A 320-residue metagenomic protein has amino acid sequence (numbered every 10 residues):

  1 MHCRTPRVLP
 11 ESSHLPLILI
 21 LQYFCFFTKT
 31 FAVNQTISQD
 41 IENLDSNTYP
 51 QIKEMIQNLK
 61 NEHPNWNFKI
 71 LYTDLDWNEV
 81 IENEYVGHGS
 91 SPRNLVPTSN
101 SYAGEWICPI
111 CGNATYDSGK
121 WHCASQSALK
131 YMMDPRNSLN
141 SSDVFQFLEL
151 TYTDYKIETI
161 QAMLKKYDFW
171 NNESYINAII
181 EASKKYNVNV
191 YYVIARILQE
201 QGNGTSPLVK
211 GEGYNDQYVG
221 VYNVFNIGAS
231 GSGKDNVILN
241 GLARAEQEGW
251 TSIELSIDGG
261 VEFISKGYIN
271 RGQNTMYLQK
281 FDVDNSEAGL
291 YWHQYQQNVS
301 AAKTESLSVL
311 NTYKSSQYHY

Functional and structural regions predicted by a protein language model:
M1, P16-Y186, I269-Y320: Cell-wall glycan-active module
S12-S13: Serine residues within intrinsically disordered or low-complexity segments
I180, N187-G204: Short, functionally critical alpha-helical segments immediately adjacent to catalytic or ligand/cofactor-binding
I180-V188, A245-E248, S252: Conserved aromatic-histidine-acidic binding/catalytic patches
V193-A195, S206-Y320: Catalytic and binding regions of secreted/periplasmic enzymes and modules that target cell-wall glycans
